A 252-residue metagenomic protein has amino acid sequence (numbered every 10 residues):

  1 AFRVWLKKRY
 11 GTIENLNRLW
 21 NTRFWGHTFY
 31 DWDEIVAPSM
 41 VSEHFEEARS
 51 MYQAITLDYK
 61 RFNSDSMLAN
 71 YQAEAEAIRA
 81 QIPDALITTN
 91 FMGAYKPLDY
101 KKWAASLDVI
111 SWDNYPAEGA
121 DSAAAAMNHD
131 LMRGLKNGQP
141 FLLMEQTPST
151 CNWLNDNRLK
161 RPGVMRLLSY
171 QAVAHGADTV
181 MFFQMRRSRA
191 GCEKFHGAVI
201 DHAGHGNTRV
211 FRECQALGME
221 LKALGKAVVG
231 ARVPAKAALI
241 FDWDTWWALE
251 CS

Functional and structural regions predicted by a protein language model:
A1-V109, D113-M127: Polysaccharide-binding and catalytic clefts of secreted carbohydrate-active enzymes
W32-S39, Q72, D84, G93 (+2 more regions): Carbohydrate-binding surfaces of carbohydrate-active enzymes
